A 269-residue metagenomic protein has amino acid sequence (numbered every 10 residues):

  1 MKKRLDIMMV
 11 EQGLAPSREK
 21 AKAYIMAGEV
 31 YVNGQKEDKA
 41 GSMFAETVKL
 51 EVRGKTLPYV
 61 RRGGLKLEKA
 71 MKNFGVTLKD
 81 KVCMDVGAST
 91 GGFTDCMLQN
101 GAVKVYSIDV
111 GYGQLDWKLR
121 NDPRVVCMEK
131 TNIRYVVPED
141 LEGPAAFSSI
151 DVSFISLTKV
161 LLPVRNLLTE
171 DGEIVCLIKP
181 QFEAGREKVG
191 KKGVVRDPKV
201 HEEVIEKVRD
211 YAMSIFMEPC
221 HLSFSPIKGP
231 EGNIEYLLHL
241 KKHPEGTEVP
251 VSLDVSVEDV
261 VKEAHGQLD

Functional and structural regions predicted by a protein language model:
M1-V48, V82-C83: A basic, amphipathic helix-loop patch mediating RNA/tRNA/ribosome contacts
L14, K72-K79, E139-E142: Glycine-rich helix-loop-beta junction characteristic of Rossmann-like nucleotide cofactor-binding loops
K79-S89: Conserved class I S-adenosyl-L-methionine
T90-G101: Conserved SAM-binding loop of SAM-dependent methyltransferases across substrates and taxa, primarily the Class I
Y106-K159: S-adenosyl-L-methionine
T158-V175: A short glycine-rich, Lys/Arg-flanked "PGG" loop and its adjoining helix->strand segment in the class I
P180-D197: Short, glycine-/aromatic-enriched active-site segment of Class I SAM-dependent methyltransferases
I234-D269: Flexible, glycine-/basic-rich loop-and-beta segments that form/coincide with the SAM-dependent methyltransferase
